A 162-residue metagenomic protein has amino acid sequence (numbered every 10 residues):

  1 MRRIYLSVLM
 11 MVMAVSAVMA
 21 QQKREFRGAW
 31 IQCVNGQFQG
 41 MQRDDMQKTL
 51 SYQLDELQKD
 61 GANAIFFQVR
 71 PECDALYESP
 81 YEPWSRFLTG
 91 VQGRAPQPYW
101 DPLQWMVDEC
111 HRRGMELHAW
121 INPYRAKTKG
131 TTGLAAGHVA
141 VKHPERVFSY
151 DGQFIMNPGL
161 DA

Functional and structural regions predicted by a protein language model:
M1-I4: Positively charged n-region of N-terminal signal peptides that target proteins for export
S7-S16: Bacterial N-terminal signal peptides
L9, V34, R70: Flexible loop residues that form catalytic and substrate-binding hotspots at small-molecule/glycan-binding clefts
V18-A20: Boundary at the C-terminal end of the N-terminal hydrophobic targeting segment
Q22, Q58-K59, D108, R112: Acidic (Asp/Glu)-rich catalytic clusters
R24-F26, W30-Q32, G36-K48, L103 (+3 more regions): Active-site-adjacent "subsite" loops/lids of carbohydrate-active enzymes
K48-A75: Catalytic domains of carbohydrate-active enzymes, especially glycoside hydrolases
P71-I121: Aromatic-lined substrate-binding rim segments of carbohydrate-active enzymes
